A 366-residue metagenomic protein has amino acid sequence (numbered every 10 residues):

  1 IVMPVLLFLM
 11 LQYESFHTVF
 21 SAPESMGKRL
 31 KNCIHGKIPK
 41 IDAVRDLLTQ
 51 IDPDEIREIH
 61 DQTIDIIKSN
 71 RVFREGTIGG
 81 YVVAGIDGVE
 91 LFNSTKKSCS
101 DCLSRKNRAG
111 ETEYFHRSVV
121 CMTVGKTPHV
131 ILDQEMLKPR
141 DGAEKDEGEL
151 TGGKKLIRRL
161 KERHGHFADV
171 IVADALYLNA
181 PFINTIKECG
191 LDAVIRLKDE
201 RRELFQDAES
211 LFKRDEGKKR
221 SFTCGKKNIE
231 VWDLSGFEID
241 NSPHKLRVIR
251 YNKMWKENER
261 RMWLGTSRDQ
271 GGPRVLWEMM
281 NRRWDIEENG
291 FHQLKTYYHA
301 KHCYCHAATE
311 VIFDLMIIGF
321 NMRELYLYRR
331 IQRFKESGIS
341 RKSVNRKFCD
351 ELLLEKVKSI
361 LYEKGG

Functional and structural regions predicted by a protein language model:
I1-P39, V44-R45: Gly/serine-rich nucleotide phosphate-binding loop at the start of the catalytic core of nucleotide/ADP-ribose-handling
P4, V19, K40, V44 (+9 more regions): Short, conserved catalytic/metal-binding motifs centered on acidic residues
M10-T18, G125-I131, M322-R333: Short helix-capping/linker segments at secondary-structure and domain boundaries
E24-M26, G217-S235, K295-H302, H306-T309 (+1 more regions): A short, flexible helix-boundary coil/loop motif
R45-T127: Active-site-proximal, Lys/Arg-enriched surface segment that forms a nucleic-acid-binding/basic interface patch
P139-I249: An internal, acidic/charged active-site-proximal segment that coordinates divalent cations and/or engages
I229-W255, R260-S267, R274-W277: Anionic-ligand binding region
G271-C305: Short amphipathic alpha-helical "interface-anchor" segments enriched in bulky aromatics
